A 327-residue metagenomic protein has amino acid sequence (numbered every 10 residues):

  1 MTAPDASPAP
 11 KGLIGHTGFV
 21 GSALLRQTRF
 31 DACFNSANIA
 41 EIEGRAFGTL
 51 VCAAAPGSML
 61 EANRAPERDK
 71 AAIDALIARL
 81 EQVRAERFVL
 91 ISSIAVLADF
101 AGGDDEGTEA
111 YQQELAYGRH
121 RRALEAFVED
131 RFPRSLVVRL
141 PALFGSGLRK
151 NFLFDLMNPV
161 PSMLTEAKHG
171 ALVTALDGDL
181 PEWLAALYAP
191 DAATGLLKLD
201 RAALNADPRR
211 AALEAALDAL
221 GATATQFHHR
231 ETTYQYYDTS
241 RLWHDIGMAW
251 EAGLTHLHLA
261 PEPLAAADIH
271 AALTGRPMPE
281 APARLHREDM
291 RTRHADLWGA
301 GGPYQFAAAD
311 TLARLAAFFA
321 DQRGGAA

Functional and structural regions predicted by a protein language model:
S7-F30: N-terminal Rossmann NAD(P)H-binding glycine-rich loop of SDR-like oxidoreductase domains
A23-L24, L60-A62, D99-G102, G147-R149 (+1 more regions): Short glycine-/acidic-enriched loop or helix-start segments at secondary-structure transitions that form or flank
A23-Q27, F127, A272: Rossmann-fold NAD(P)-dependent oxidoreductase module
F30-R45, P279: A short, well-structured beta->alpha microelement
N38-D104: NAD(P)H-binding glycine-rich loop region in Rossmannoid oxidoreductase-like domains and their noncatalytic homologs
R87, I94-L153: Glycine-/Pro-rich loop/turn segments that contact NAD(P) or position catalytic residues in Rossmann-like domains
R134-Y234: NAD(P)-dependent short-chain dehydrogenase/reductase
G221-H229, Y236-R287, R293-D296, A309-A327: Mid/C-terminal beta-alpha module of Rossmann-like enzyme folds, strongest in SDR-family dehydrogenases/epimerases
